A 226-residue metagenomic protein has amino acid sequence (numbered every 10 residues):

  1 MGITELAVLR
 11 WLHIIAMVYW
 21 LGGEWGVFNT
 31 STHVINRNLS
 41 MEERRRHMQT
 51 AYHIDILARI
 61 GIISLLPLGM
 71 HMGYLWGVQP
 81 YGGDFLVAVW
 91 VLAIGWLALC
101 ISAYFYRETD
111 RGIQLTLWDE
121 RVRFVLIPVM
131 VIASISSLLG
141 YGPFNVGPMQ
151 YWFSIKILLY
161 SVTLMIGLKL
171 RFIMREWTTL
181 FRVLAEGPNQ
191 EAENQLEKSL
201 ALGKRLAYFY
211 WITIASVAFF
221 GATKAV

Functional and structural regions predicted by a protein language model:
G2-V226: Polytopic transmembrane helical bundles with strong interfacial aromatic enrichment
